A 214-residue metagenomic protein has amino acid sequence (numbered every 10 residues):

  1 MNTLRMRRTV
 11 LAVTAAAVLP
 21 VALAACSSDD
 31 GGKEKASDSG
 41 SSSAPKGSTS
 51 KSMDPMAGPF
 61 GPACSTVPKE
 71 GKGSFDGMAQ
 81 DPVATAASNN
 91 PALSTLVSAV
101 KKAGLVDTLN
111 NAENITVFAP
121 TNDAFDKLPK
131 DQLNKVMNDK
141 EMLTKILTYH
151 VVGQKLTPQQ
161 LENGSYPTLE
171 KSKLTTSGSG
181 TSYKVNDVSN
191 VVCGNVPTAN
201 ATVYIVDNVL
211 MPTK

Functional and structural regions predicted by a protein language model:
N2-K214: Mature, structured domains of secreted/extracytosolic soluble proteins
